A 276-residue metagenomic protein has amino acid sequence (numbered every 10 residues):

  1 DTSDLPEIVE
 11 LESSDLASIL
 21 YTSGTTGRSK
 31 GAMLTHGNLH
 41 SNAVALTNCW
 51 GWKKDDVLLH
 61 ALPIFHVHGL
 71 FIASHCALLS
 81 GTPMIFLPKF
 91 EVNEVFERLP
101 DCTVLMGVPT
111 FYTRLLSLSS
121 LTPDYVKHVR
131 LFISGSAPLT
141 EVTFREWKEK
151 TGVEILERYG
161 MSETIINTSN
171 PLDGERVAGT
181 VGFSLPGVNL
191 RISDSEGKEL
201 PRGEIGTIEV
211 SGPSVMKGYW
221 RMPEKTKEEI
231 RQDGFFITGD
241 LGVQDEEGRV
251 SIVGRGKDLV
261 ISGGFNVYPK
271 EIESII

Functional and structural regions predicted by a protein language model:
S3-Y21, R28, G51-V57: Conserved pre-ATP/AMP-binding loop-to-beta segment of ANL
L16, T22-T25, L58, I64 (+5 more regions): Conserved S/T- and glycine-rich ATP-binding loop of Class I adenylate-forming
A17-S41: Conserved AMP-binding A3 loop
K30-M33, H60-A61, T82-K89, L156: Short beta-strand->loop structural element characteristic of the AMP-binding/adenylate-forming
H40-V57, F65-V104, L118-S120: Conserved AMP-binding/adenylation subdomain of ANL enzymes
E97, G160, G212, K217-G218 (+2 more regions): AMP-binding/adenylate-forming catalytic core of the ANL superfamily
C102-G107, L116-V177, N189: Gly/Ser/Thr-rich phosphate-binding loop
R191-E209, E228, Q244-E247: Conserved beta-loop-beta connector loops within the AMP-binding
